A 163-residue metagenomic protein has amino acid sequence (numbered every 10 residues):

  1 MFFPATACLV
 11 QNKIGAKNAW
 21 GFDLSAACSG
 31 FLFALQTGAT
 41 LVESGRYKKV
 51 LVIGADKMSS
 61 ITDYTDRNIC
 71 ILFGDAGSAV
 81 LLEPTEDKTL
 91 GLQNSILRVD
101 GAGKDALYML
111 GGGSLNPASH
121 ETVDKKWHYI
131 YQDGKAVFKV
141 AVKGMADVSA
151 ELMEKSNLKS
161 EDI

Functional and structural regions predicted by a protein language model:
M1, A26-S29, G54-S59, R98-D100: Acidic, glycine-rich active-site loops and adjacent beta-strand->loop/helix elements that engage anionic groups
M1-K49: Conserved catalytic cysteine-centered active-site region of acyl-thioester-dependent Claisen-condensing enzymes
F2-G15, L51-M58, S114-T122: Acidic-glycine-rich active-site phosphate/pyrophosphate-binding loop
G21-S25, Y47-A55, Q93-S95, E161-I163: Beta-strand segments within the central parallel beta-sheet cores of soluble alpha/beta enzyme folds
L41-A76: Flexible, glycine-rich active-site loops centered on histidine and acidic residues that chelate a metal or position
D66-K139, K143, D147-A150: Condensing-enzyme catalytic core mediating Claisen C-C bond formation in acyl metabolism
D147-D162: Phosphate/pyrophosphate-binding loops at sites that engage ATP/ADP/AMP, CoA/4′-phosphopantetheine, polyphosphate
